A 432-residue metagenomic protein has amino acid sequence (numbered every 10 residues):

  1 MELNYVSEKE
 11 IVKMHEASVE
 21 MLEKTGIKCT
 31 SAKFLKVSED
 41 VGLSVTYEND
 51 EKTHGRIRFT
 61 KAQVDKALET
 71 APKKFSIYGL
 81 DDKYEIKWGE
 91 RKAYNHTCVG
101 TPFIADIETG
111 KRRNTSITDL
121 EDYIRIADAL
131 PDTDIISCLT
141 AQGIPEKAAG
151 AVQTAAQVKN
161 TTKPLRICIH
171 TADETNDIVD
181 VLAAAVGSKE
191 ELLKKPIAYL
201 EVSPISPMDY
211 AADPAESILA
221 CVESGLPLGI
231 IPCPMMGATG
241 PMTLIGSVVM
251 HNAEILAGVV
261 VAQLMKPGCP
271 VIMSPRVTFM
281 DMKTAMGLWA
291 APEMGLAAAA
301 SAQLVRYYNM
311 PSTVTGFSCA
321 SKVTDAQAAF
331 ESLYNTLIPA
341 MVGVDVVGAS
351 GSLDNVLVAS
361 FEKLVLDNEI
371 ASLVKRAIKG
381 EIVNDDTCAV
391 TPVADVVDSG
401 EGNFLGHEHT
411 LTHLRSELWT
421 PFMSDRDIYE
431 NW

Functional and structural regions predicted by a protein language model:
M1-L3, T284-W289, F317-T324, S352-K363: Short beta-alpha connecting loops at secondary-structure transitions that line or flank enzyme active sites
M1-T118, L418-W432: Acidic/polar, glycine-rich intrinsically disordered N-terminal extensions of enzymes
E2-A17, T25, S31-V37, E362-W432: Catalytic-core signal marking the mid-to-C-terminal active-site face
E39-Y47, I197, M235-M236, T278-D281 (+3 more regions): Short acidic (Asp/Glu) and glycine-rich catalytic loops that position anionic groups and cofactors
Y78-W88, P196, I255-K266, I338-V347 (+1 more regions): Short, basic, helix/turn surface patches
H96-T101, C233, S274-R276, G351: Short loop/turn segments at strand-loop or loop-helix junctions that form parts of catalytic or ligand-binding pockets
K111-M341, D345: Helix-rich catalytic cores of soluble enzyme domains
V277, A297-A320, D345-L353, A359-S360 (+1 more regions): A glycine- and small/hydrophobic-rich beta-loop-beta segment that serves as a flexible "lid/hinge" or phosphate-binding
